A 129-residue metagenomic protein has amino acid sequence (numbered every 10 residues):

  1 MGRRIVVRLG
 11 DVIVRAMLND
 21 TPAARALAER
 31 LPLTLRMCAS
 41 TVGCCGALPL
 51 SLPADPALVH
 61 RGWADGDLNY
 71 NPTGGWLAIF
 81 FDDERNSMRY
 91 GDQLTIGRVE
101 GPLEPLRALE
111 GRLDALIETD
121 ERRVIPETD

Functional and structural regions predicted by a protein language model:
G2-G46, A54: N-terminal secretory signal peptides
R3, V12, G75, G111-L113: Envelope-exposed proteins and targeting segments
V6-V7, Q93-D129: Well-ordered alpha/beta subsegment
R8-D11, A23-E29, P56-G62, N71 (+2 more regions): Extracytoplasmic/cell-surface-exposed regions of Actinobacterial cell-envelope-associated and secreted proteins
N19, L35-S40, L50-L52, H60-A64 (+2 more regions): Solvent-exposed, non-transmembrane regions of membrane-associated and secreted proteins
V42-F81: Short, structured protein-protein interaction patches enriched in aromatics and acidic/basic residues, typified by
F81-T95: Short, compositionally biased
